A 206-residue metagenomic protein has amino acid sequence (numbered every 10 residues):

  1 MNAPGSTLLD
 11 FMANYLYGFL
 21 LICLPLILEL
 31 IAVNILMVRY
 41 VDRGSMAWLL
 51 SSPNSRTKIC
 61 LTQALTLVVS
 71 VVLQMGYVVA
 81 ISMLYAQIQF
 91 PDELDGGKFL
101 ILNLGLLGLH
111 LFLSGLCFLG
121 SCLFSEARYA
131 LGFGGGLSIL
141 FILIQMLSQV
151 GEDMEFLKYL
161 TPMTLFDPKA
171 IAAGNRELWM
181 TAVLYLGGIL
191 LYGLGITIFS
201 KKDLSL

Functional and structural regions predicted by a protein language model:
M1-F11, G136, L140-L206: Terminal transmembrane helical anchor/hairpin motif
A13-R39: Long, hydrophobic alpha-helical segments
I22, L26, G105-L109, G187-G188: Alpha-helical transmembrane segments of multi-pass membrane transport proteins
E29-V33, I81, G115-L116, P162 (+1 more regions): Hydrophobic/aromatic residues in alpha-helical transmembrane segments
L30-L50, A64: Transmembrane helix boundary and interhelical loop/hinge segments in multi-pass membrane proteins
L61-F118, C122, N175: Secretory targeting signals
E126-G135: Alpha-helical transmembrane segments and their helix-start/interface "positive-inside/aromatic belt" motifs in integral
